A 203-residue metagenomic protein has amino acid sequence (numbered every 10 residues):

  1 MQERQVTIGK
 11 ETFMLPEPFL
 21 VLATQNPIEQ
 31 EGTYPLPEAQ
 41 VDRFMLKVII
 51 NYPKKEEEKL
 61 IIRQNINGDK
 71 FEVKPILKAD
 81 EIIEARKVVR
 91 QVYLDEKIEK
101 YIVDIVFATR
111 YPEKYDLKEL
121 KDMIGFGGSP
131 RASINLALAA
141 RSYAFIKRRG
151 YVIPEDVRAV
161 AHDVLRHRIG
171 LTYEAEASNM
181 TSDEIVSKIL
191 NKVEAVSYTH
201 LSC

Functional and structural regions predicted by a protein language model:
E3-L77, I83-R90, R141-Y143: Canonical AAA+ ATPase core
V6, N67, R110-Y111, I169 (+1 more regions): Generic structural signal for secondary-structure transition and capping sites
L20-L22, E38-D42, L46, E56-Q64 (+6 more regions): Solvent-exposed alpha-helical segments within well-ordered globular domains of core cellular machineries
T33, I50, K74, R90-L94 (+5 more regions): Amphipathic alpha-helical interaction elements
Q64-V152: AAA+ P-loop NTPase domains with strong preference for DNA replication initiators and clamp-loader complexes
K114-Y198: C-terminal engagement/docking regions of AAA+ P-loop ATPases
T199-C203: Conserved small/polar residues in nucleotide/adenosyl-binding loops
